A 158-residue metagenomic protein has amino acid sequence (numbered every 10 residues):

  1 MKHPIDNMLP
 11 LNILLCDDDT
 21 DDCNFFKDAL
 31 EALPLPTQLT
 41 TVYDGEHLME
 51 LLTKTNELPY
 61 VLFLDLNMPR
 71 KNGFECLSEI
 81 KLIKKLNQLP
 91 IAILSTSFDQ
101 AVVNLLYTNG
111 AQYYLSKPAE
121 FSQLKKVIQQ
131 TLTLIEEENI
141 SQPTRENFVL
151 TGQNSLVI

Functional and structural regions predicted by a protein language model:
M1-L14, D21-D28, L33, S122-I158: Non-catalytic signal-transmission and effector/linker regions of two-component phosphorelay proteins
D17, L64-L66: Active-site residues of response regulator receiver
T41, R70-K71: Residue-level signal for the "D+5" position in two-component response regulator receiver
T41-V61: Acidic, metal-coordinating helix/loop segments flanking the phosphotransfer/catalytic sites of two-component signaling
M68-R70, D99: The feature encodes the CheY-like receiver
K117: A Lys-centered signature of the CheY-like receiver
